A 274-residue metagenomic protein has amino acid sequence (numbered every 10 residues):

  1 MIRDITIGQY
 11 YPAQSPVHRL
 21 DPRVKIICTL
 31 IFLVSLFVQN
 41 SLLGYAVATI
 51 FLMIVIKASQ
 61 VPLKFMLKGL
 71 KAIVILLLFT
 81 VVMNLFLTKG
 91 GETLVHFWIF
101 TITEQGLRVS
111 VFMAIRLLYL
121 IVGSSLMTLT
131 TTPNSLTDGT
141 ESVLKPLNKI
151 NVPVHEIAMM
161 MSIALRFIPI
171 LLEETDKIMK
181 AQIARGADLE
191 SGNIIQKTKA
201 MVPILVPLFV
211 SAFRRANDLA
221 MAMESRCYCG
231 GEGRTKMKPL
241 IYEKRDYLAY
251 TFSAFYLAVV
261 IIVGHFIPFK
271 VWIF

Functional and structural regions predicted by a protein language model:
M1-L42, A48-K57, K145, K149-V152 (+3 more regions): Transmembrane alpha-helix interface motif
Q14, F37, Q60-F65, F97 (+4 more regions): Membrane-helix interfacial "entry" motifs
K25-I26, L63-V74, D246-Y250: Alpha-helical transmembrane segments and their helix-start/interface "positive-inside/aromatic belt" motifs in integral
F51-V61, I75-F79: Alpha-helical transmembrane segments and their membrane-interface exit regions
L63, L67, K71, R108-F112 (+1 more regions): Alpha-helical membrane-interface segments at transmembrane helix boundaries
G69-I73, L77, A114, L118 (+4 more regions): Loop-to-transmembrane-helix entry motif
I73-A187: Juxtamembrane/interface alpha-helical elements of multi-pass membrane proteins
